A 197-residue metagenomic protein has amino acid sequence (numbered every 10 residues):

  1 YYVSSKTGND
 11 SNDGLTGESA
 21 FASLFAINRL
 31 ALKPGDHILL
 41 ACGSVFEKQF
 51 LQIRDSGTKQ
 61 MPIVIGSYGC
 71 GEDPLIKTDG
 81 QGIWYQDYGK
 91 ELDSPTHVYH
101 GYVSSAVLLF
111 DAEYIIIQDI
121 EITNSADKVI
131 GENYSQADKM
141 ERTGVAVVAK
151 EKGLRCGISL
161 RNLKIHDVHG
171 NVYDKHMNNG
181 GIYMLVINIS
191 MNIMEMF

Functional and structural regions predicted by a protein language model:
Y2, H37-A41, V64-G66, Y114-T123 (+1 more regions): Residues within well-ordered beta-strands of beta-sheet-rich folds
V3, L40, Q52-I53, S67 (+6 more regions): Extracellular beta-strand solenoids
S5-A41, V45-E47: Acidic Gly/Asp/Thr-rich repetitive segments characteristic of extracellular carbohydrate-active and adhesion proteins
F25-A31, F46-G57, L75-T78: Short, T/G/N/S-enriched strand-turn elements that build extracellular solenoid repeat scaffolds
K33, A41, R54-D55, Q60 (+11 more regions): Parallel beta-helix/beta-solenoid
E47-Q49, Y102, I115, N124-A126 (+5 more regions): Surface-exposed loop/turn segments connecting beta-strands in extracellular beta-rich domains
Q49, I63, S105, T143 (+1 more regions): Extracytoplasmic/periplasmic beta-strand context in beta-sandwich domains, especially the cupredoxin/COX2 CuA-binding
S56-D138, D167-Y173: Right-handed parallel beta-helix/beta-spiral solenoid domain characteristic of secreted/periplasmic
